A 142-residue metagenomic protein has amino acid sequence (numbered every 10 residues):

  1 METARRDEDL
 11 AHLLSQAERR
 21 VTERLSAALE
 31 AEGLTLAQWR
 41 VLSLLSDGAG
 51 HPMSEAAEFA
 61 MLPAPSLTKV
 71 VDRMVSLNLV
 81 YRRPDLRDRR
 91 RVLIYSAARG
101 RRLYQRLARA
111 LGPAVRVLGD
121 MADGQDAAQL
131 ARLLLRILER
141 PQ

Functional and structural regions predicted by a protein language model:
M1-E32, L79, A128, R132: N-terminal leader segment of winged-helix/HTH proteins
H12, R40-L44, T68-V70: Base-recognition residues in the alpha-helical recognition helix of bacterial helix-turn-helix
S15-E18, S43-D47, A108, L135: Short, locally clustered residues in the helix-turn-helix/winged-helix DNA-binding domain
R19, E23-P63: N-terminal helix-turn-helix DNA-binding core of bacterial DNA-binding proteins
T22, D72-R132: Charged, amphipathic alpha-helical coiled-coil/dimerization segments
G33, Q38, M61, S66 (+3 more regions): Conserved functional loop/turn residues at catalytic and ligand-binding sites
M53-S54, P65, D72, V92: Residues within helix-turn-helix
A128-Q142: Exposed, interaction-prone assembly regions rather than primary DNA-binding/catalytic cores
